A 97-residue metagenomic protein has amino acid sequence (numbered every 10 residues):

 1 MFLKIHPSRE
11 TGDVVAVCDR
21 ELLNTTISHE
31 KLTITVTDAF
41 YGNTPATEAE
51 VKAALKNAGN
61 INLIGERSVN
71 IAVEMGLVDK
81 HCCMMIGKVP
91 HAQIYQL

Functional and structural regions predicted by a protein language model:
M1-A49: Conserved mixed alpha/beta catalytic, RNA-binding, or beta-rich assembly cores of soluble enzyme, regulatory
H6-E10, A53-K56, M84-M85: Solvent-exposed alpha-helices and their adjacent loops that cap or buttress functional pockets in soluble metabolic
D13-A16, G59-N62, A92: Structural motif
C18-R20, I64-R67, L97: Fold-independent oxyanion-binding glycine-rich loops and adjacent beta-strand/coil segments at enzyme active sites
Y41-N43, E50-K56, Q96-L97: Low-complexity, flexible helical/coil segments
N43-A46, L63, V89-A92: Short, surface-exposed, polar/charged, turn-prone segments marking secondary-structure boundaries
A49-M75: Mid-chain, well-packed structural core segment of small domains
I71-L97: C-terminal structural segments of small proteins and small subunits
